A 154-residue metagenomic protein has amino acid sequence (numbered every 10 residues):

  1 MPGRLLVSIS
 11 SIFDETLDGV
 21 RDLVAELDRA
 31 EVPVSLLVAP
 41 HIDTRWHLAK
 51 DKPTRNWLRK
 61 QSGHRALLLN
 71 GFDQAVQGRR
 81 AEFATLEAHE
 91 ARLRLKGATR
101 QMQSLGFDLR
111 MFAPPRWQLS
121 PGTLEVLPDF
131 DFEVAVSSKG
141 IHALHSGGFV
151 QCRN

Functional and structural regions predicted by a protein language model:
M1-H64: Active-site beta->alpha N-cap acidic-glycine motif
R4-S8, P33-S35, H64-L68, L109-M111 (+2 more regions): Structural preference for beta-strand elements that scaffold enzyme active sites
S10, A39, F72, K139-G140: Histidine-centered beta-alpha loop that forms part of the nucleotide-sugar donor binding/catalytic region in diverse
R29-A30, R100-D108, F130-E133: Secondary-structure boundary elements
A30, P40-A49, P53-W57, P114 (+1 more regions): Active-site-adjacent pocket scaffolds in enzyme catalytic domains
L37-P121: Metal-dependent polysaccharide deacetylase catalytic core of the NodB/CE4 family, i.e., the active-site-bearing domain
